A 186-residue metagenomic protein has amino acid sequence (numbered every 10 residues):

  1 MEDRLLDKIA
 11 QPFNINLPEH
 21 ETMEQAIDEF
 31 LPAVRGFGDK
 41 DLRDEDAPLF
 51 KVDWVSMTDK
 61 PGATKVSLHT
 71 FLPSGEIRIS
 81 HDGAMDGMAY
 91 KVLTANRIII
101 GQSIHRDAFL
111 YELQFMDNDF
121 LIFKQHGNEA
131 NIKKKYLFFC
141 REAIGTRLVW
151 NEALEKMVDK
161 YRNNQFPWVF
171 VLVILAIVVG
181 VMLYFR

Functional and structural regions predicted by a protein language model:
M1-L72, R78-S80, A84-M85, I100-R186: Lipid interaction determinants
T94-I98: Short, conserved beta-turn/loop elements at beta-strand boundaries and strand-helix junctions
